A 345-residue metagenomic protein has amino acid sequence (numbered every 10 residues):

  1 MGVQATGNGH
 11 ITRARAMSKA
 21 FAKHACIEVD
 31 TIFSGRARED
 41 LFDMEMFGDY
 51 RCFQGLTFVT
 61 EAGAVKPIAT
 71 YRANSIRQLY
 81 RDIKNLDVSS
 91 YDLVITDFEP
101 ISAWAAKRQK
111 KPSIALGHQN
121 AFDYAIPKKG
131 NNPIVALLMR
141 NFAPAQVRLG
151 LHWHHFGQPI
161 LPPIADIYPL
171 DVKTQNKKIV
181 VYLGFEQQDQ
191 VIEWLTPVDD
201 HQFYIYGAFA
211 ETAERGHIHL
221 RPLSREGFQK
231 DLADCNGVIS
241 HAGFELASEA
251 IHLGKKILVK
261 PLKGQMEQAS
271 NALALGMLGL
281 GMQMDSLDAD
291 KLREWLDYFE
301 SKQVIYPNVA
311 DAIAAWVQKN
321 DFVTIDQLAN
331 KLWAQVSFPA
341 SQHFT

Functional and structural regions predicted by a protein language model:
A5-N8, K23-I76: Conserved nucleotide-sugar phosphate-binding/catalytic loop shared by glycosyltransferases and other
H10-A22: Short amphipathic alpha-helix
S18, I164-G237: Donor-nucleotide binding loops and adjacent catalytic segments primarily of GT-B fold Leloir glycosyltransferases
G63-L93, F98-I101: Conserved nucleotide-sugar donor-binding subdomain of glycosyltransferases
L93-P100, A105, A115, D231-S270: A donor-sugar binding/catalytic signature common to diverse glycosyltransferases and related nucleotide-sugar
Y124-Q188, I205-F209: A nucleotide-sugar donor-handling region in carbohydrate enzymes
L246-A247, I251-Q303: Catalytic binding pocket for nucleotide-activated donors in carbohydrate/polymer assembly enzymes
R293-T345: C-terminal amphipathic helix plus adjacent low-complexity, charged tail appended to glycosyltransferase catalytic
